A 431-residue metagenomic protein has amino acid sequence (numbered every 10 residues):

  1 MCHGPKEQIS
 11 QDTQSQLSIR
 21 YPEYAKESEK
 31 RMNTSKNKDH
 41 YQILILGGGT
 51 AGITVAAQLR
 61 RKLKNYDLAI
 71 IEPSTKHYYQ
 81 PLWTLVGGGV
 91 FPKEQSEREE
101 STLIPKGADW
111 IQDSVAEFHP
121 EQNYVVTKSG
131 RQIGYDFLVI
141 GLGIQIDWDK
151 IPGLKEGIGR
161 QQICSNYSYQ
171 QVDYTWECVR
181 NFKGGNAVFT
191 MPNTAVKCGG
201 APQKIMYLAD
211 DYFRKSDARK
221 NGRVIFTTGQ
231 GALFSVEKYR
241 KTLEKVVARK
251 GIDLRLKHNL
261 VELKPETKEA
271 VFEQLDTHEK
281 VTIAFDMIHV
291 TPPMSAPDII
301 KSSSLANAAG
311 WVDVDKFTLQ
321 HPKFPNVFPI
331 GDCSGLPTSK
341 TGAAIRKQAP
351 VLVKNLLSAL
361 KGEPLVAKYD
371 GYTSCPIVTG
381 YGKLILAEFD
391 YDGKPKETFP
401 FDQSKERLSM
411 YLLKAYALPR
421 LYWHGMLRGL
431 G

Functional and structural regions predicted by a protein language model:
C2, E7, Y21-Y41, A108-K204 (+3 more regions): FAD-binding core/adjacent interface of flavoenzyme oxidoreductases
N33-D109, N193-E237: Beta1-alpha1 glycine-rich phosphate/pyrophosphate-binding loop at the start of Rossmann-like nucleotide-binding domains
N65-D67, A108-F118, Q122, I133 (+2 more regions): A Rossmann-like FAD-binding core segment of flavoenzymes
D147-K150, K155-K183, A284-K347, L357: FAD-site-proximal beta/loop scaffold in flavoenzymes
V196-K197, L336-P337, L360: Short, solvent-exposed loop/turn segments at secondary-structure junctions
D211, I345-G371: Internal hydrophobic alpha-helix adjacent to the cofactor/substrate pocket in enzyme cavities
E266, K368-I385: Flavin (FAD/FMN) cofactor-binding core of flavoprotein oxidoreductases
L386-G431: C-terminal auxiliary extensions adjacent to catalytic cores
